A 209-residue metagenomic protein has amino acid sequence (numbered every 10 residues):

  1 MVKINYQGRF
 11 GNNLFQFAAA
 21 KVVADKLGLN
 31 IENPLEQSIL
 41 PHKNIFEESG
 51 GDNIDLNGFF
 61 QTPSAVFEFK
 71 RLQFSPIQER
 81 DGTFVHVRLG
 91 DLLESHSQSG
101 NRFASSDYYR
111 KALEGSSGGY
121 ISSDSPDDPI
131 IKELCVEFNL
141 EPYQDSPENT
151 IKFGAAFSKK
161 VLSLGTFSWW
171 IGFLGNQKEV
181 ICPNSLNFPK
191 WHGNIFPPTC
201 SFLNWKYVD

Functional and structural regions predicted by a protein language model:
M1-E36: N-terminal pre-catalytic "stem/leader" segment of glycosyltransferase-like enzymes
K3, I31-G118, P126, S201-N204: Secretory-pathway luminal glycosyltransferase catalytic domains
N5-N13, Q98, R102, F153 (+1 more regions): Aromatic-acidic/polar surface patches that form glycan- and anion
Q7-G11, V87-D91, N187: Short polar catalytic/cofactor-binding loops
F10, S116-P183, P189-I195: Donor-binding and catalytic core of enzymes assembling or modifying cell-surface/extracellular glycoconjugates
N12-F15, A19, S105-Y108, F167: Conserved alpha-helical elements of sugar-nucleotide-dependent glycosyltransferases
D25-L35, L174-W205: Gly/Pro- and small hydrophobic-enriched strand-loop and loop-to-helix capping segments that sit at the rims
